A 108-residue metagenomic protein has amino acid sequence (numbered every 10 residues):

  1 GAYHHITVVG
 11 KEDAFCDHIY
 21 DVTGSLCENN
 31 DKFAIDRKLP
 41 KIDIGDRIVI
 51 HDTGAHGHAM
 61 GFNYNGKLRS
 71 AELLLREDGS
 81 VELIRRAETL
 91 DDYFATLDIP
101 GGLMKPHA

Functional and structural regions predicted by a protein language model:
G1-A108: Charged (often Lys/Glu-rich) extended helix/loop segments that serve as interaction or gating elements
